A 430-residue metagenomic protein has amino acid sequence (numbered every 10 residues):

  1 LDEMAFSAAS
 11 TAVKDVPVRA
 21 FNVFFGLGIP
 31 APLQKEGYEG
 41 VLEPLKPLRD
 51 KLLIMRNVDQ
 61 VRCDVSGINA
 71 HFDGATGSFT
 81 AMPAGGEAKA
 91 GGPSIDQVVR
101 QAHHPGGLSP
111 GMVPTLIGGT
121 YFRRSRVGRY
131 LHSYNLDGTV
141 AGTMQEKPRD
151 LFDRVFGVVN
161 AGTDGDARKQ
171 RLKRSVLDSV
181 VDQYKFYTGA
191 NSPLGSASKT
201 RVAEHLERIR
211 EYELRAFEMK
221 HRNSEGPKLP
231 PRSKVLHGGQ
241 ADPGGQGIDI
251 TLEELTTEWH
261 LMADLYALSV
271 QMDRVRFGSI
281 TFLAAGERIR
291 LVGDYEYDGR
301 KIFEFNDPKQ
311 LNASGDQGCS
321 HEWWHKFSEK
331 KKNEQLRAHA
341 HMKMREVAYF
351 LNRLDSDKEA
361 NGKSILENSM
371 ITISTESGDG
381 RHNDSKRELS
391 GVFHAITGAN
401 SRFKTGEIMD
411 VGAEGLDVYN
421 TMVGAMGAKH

Functional and structural regions predicted by a protein language model:
L1-H430: Ligand-binding pockets and gating/stacking loops
